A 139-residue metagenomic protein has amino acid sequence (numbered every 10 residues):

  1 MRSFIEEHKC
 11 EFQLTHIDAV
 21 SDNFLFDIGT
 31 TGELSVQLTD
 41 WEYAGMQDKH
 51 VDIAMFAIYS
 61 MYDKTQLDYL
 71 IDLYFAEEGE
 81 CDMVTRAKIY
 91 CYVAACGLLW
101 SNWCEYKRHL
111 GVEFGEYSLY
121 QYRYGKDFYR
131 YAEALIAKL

Functional and structural regions predicted by a protein language model:
M1-I17, D27-G29, C81, D127-F128: An alpha-helical support segment within catalytic cores of ATP-dependent transferases
Q13, Q37-T39: Protein kinase-like catalytic core scaffold
D18, D40: Conserved catalytic-loop position in the HRD/HxD motif
D22-F26: Hydrophobic residue at the +6 position relative to the catalytic HRD Asp in the kinase catalytic loop
H50-C81, A94-V112: Active-site activation/catalytic loop segments of kinase-like enzymes and analogous catalytic loops in related
A87, C91-A95: Start-of-helix signal in alpha-solenoid helical-repeat scaffolds, especially tetratricopeptide repeats
N102-L139: ATP/Mg2+ or Mg2+-diphosphate-binding catalytic cores that bind nucleotide phosphates or diphosphates via glycine-rich
